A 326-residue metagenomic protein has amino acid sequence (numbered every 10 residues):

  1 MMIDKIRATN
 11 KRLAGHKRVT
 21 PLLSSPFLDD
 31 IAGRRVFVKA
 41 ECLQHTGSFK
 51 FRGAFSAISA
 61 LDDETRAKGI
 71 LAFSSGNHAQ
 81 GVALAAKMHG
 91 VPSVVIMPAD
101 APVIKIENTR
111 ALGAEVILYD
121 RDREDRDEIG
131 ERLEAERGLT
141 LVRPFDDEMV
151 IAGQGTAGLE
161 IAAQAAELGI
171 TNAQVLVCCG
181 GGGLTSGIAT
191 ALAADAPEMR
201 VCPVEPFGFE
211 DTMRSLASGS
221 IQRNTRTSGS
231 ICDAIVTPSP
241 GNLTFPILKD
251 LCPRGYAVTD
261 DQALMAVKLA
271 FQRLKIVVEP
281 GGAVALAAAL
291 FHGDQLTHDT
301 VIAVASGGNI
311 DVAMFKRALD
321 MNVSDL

Functional and structural regions predicted by a protein language model:
M1-L326: PLP-dependent amino-acid enzyme catalytic core
